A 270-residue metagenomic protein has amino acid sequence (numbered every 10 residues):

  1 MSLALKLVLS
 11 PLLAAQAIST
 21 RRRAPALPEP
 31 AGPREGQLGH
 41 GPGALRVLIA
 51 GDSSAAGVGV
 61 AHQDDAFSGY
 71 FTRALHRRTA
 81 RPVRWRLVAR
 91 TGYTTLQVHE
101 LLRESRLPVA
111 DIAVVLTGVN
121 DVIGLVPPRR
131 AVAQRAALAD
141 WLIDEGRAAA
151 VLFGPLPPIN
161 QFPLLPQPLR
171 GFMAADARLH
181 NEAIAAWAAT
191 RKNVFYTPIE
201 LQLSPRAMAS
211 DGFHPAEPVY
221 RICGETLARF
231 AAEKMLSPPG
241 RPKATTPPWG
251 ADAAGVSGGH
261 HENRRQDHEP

Functional and structural regions predicted by a protein language model:
M1-L48, A232-P270: N-terminal secretory targeting modules
R46-L48, S54-A133: Conserved SGNH/GDSL esterase-like catalytic core that processes O-acyl groups on lipids and polysaccharides
Q63, V126-Q134, P168-D176, D211 (+1 more regions): Alpha-helix N-cap and loop-to-helix initiation/capping positions
R78, W141-V151, A183-T197: A structural motif corresponding to the C-terminal end of an alpha-helix and its immediate exit/capping segment
T95, H99, V132, A136 (+1 more regions): Short, amphipathic alpha-helical "lid/cap" segments that border enzyme active or binding sites
L116, G154-P155: Alpha/beta-hydrolase-fold catalytic nucleophile elbow
R135-D140, N181: Generic structural signal for well-ordered alpha-helices, preferentially at hydrophobic/aromatic core positions
Q161-T197: Substrate-gating cap/lid alpha-helix
